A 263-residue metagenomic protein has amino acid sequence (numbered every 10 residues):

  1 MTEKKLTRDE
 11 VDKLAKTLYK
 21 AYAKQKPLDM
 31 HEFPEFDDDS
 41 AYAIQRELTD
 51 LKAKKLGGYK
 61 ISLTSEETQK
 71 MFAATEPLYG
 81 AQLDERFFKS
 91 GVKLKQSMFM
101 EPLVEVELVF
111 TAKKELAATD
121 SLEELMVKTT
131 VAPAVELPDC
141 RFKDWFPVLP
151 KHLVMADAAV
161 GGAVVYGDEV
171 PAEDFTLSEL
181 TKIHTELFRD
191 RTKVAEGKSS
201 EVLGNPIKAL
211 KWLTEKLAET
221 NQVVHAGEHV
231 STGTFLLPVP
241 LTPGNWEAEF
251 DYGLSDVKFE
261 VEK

Functional and structural regions predicted by a protein language model:
K4-L203, T242-P243, Y252-K263: Catalytic-core "active-site belt" of small-molecule-metabolizing enzymes, emphasizing His/Asp/Glu-rich regions
F33-E35, E215-L217, T232-T234: Short alpha-helix capping/helix-loop boundary micro-motifs
Y166, L236-L237: Histidine-centered metal-chelating micro-motifs
T192-T220: Double-stranded beta-helix
